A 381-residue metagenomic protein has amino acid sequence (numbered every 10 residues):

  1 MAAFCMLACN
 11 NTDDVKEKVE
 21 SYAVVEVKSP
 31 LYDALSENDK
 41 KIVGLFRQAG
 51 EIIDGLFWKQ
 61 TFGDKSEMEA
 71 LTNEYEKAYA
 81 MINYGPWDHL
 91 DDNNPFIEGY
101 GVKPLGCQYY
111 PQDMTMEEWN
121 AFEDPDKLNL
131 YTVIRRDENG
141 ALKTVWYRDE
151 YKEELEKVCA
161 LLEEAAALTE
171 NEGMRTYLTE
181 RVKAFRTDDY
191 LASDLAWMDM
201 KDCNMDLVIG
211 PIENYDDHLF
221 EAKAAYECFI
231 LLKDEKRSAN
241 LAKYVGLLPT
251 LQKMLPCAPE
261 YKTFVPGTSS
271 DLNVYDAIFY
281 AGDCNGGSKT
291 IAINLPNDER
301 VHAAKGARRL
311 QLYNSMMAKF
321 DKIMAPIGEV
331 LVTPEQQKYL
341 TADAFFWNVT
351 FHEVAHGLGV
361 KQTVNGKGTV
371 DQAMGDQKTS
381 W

Functional and structural regions predicted by a protein language model:
C5-A8: C-terminal motif of bacterial Sec signal peptides marking the signal peptidase cleavage site
D14-Y177: N-terminal helix-rich structural modules
S36, W347-K361: Active-site recognition of the HExxH zinc-binding catalytic motif
G63, N314, A318-I327, F351 (+1 more regions): Acidic, glycine-enriched catalytic cores built around paired aspartates
D149-E150, E154-T341: Contiguous, non-catalytic segments that form substrate-binding/exosite surfaces or channel walls
P326-I327, P334-E335, N348, H356 (+1 more regions): Eukaryotic, compositionally biased intrinsically disordered regions
K338-W347, K378-W381: Secondary-structure capping and boundary motifs in well-ordered enzyme cores
V360-S380: Post-HEXXH active-site segment of zinc metalloproteases
